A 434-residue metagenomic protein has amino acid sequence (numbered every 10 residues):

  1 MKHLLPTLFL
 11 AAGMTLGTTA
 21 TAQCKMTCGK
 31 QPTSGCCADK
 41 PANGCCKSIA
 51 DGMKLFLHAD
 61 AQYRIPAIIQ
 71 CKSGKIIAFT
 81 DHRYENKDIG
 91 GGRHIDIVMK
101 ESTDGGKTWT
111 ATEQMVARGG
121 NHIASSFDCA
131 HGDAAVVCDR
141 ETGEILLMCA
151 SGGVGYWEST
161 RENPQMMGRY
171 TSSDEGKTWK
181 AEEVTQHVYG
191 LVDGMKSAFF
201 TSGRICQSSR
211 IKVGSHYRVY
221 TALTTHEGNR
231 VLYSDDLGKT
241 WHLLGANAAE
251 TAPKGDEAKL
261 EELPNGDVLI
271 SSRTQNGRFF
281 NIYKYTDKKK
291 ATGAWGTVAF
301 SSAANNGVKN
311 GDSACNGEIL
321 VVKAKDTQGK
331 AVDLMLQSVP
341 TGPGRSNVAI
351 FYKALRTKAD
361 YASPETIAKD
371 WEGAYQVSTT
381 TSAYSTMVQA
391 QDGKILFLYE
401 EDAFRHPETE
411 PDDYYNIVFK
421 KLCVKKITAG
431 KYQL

Functional and structural regions predicted by a protein language model:
M1-L5: Positively charged n-region of N-terminal signal peptides that target proteins for export
T7-L16: Bacterial N-terminal signal peptides
T18-A22: Sec/Tat signal peptide C-region and signal peptidase I cleavage site
K25-C46: Secreted, short cysteine-rich peptides and small extracellular cysteine-rich domains stabilized by multiple disulfide
G44-L434: Asp-box/BNR beta-propeller blade signature and adjacent active/binding-site loops in extracellular glycan-interacting
